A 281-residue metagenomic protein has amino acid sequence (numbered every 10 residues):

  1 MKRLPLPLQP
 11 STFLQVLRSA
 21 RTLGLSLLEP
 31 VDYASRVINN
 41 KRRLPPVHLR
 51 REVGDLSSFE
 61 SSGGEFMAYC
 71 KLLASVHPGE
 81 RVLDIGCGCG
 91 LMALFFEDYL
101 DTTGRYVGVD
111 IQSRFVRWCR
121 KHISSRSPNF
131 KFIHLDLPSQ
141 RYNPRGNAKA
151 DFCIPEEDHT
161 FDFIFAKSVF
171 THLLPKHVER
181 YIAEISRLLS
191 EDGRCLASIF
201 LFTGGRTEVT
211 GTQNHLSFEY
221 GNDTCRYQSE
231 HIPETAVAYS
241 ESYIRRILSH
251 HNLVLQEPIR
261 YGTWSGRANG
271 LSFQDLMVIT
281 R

Functional and structural regions predicted by a protein language model:
R3-L73, P78, C89-F96, V107-C153 (+1 more regions): Class I (Rossmann-like) S-adenosyl-L-methionine-dependent methyltransferase catalytic domain, capturing the SAM-binding
I85: Conserved beta-strand/loop positions that form the S-adenosyl-L-methionine
F165: A conserved beta-strand element that flanks and buttresses the S-adenosyl-L-methionine
S168-V169: Short catalytic micro-motifs in class I SAM-dependent methyltransferases
L174-P175: Helix-capping/helix-break motifs at membrane-protein junctions, especially on the cytosolic side just before or after
E179-E191: A short glycine-rich, Lys/Arg-flanked "PGG" loop and its adjoining helix->strand segment in the class I
